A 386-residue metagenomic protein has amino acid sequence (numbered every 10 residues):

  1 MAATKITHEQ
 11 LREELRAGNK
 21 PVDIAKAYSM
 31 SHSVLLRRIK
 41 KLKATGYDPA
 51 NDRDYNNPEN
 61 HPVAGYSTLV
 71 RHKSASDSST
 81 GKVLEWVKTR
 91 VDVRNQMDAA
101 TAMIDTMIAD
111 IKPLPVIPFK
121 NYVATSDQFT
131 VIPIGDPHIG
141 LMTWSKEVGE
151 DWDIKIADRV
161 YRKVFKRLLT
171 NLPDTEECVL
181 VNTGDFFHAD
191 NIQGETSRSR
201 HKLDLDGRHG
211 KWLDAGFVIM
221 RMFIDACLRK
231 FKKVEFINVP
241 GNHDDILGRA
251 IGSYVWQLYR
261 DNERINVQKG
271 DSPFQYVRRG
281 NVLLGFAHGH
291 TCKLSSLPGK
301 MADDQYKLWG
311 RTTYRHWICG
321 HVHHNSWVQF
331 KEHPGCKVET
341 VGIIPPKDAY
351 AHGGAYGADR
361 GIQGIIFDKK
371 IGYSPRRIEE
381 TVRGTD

Functional and structural regions predicted by a protein language model:
A2-N19: Short, amphipathic alpha-helical "recognition" segments used to contact nucleic acids or chromatin
R16-A17, A124-S126, L172-T175, R278 (+1 more regions): Flexible, charged surface loops at secondary-structure boundaries
D23-K26: Short alpha-helical "recognition helix" segments of helix-turn-helix
S31-D174, D368-K370, V382-D386: Basic, amphipathic N-terminal segments that precede the first structured/catalytic domain
H32, H138, N242-D244, H288 (+1 more regions): Histidine-centered active-site/metal-ligand motif
F119-K120, A124-P137, S145, E150-G252 (+1 more regions): Core catalytic region of metal-dependent phosphoesterases/phosphodiesterases, especially metallo-beta-lactamase-like
L228, V255-N266, G270-D271, R278-G285 (+1 more regions): Conserved beta-sheet core of the metallophosphoesterase superfamily
